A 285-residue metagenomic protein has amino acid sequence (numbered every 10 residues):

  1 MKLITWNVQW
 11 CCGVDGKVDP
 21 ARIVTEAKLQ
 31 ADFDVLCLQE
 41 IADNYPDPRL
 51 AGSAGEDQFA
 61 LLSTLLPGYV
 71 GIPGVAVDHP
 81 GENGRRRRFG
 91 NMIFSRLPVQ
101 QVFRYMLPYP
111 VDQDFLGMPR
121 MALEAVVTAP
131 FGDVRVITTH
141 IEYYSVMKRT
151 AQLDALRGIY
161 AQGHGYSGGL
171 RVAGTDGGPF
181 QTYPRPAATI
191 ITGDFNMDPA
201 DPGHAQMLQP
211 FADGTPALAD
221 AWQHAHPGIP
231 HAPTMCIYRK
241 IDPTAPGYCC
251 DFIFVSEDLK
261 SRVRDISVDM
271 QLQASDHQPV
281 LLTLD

Functional and structural regions predicted by a protein language model:
M1-A31, V35, V70-P73, V77-D285: Active-site regions of metal-assisted phosphoester/phosphodiester hydrolases, unifying DNase/endonuclease modules
V8, Q39-L50, D220: Active-site neighborhood of divalent metal-dependent phosphoester/pyrophosphate hydrolases
G13-V18, D43-E56: Short, flexible/disordered intra-domain loops and linkers
E56-A60, D251-F254: Short alpha-helix
D57-L65, R88-S95: Short, electropositive alpha-helical surface patch
